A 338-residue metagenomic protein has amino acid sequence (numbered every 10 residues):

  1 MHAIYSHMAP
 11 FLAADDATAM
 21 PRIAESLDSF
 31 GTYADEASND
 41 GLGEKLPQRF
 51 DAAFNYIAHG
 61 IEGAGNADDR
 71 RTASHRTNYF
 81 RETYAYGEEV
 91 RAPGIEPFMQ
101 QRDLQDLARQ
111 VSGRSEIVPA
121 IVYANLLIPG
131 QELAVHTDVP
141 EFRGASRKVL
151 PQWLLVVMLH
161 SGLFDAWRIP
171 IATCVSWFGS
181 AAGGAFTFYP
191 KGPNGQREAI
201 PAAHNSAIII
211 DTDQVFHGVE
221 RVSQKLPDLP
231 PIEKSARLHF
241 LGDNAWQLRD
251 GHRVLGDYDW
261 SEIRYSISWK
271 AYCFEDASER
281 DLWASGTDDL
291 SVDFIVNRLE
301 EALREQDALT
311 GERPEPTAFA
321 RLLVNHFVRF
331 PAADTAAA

Functional and structural regions predicted by a protein language model:
M1-R102, S261-S266, Y272-A338: N-terminal auxiliary "cap/dimerization" subdomain that precedes the catalytic jelly-roll/cupin core of mononuclear
M8-L12, A92-E96, G162-A166, P193 (+2 more regions): Conserved aromatic-histidine-acidic binding/catalytic patches
A9-L12, A24, L126-I128, V139 (+4 more regions): Short, flexible loop/turn elements at secondary-structure junctions
A37-T77, H136-D138, F142-H160, K225-G256: Charged, glycine/proline-rich intrinsically disordered loops and linkers
I57-P151, V157-L163, A338: Signature of the catalytic double-stranded beta-helix
G113, V118, S161-A172, G195 (+1 more regions): A short beta-loop-beta micro-motif enriched in histidine and acidic residues
A145, Q152-A182, I209, K270: Short, conserved beta-strand element in jelly-roll/cupin
P170, A181-A337: Catalytic core of Fe(II)/2-oxoglutarate
